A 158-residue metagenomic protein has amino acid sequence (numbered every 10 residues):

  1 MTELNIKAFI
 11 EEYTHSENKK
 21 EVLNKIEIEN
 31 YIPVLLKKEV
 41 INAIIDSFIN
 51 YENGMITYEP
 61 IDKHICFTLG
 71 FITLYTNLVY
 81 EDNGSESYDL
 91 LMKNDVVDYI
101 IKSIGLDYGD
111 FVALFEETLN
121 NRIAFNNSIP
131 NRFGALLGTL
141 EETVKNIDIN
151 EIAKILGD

Functional and structural regions predicted by a protein language model:
M1-M55: N-terminal "first-domain core" detector
L35-D158: Short, surface-exposed, charged amphipathic helix/loop patches that serve as local interaction elements
